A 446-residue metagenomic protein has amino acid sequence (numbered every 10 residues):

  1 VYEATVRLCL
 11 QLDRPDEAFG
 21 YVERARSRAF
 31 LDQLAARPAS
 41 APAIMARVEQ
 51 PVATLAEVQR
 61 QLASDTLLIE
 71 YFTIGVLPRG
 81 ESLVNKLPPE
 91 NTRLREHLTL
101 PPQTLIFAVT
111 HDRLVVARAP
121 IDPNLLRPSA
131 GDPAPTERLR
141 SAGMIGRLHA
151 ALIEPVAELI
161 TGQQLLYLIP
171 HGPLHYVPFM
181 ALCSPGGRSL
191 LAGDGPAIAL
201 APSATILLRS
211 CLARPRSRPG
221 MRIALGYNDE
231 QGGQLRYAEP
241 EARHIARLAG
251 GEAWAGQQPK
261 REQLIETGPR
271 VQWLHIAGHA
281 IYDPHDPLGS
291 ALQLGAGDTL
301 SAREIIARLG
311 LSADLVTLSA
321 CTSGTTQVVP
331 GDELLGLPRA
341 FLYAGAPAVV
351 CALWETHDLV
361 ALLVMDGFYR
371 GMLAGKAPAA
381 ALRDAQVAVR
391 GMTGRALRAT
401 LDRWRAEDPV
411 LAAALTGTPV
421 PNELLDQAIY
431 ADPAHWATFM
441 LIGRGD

Functional and structural regions predicted by a protein language model:
R14-D16, A36, I44-D446: Catalytic cores of enzymes
F19: Conserved nucleotidyltransferase catalytic core and NTase-mimicking acidic/glycine-rich helix/loop elements in nucleic
R26-S27: Amphipathic alpha-helical segments of tetratricopeptide repeats
F30-L31: Helix-capping and short linker residues that terminate individual alpha-solenoid repeat units
